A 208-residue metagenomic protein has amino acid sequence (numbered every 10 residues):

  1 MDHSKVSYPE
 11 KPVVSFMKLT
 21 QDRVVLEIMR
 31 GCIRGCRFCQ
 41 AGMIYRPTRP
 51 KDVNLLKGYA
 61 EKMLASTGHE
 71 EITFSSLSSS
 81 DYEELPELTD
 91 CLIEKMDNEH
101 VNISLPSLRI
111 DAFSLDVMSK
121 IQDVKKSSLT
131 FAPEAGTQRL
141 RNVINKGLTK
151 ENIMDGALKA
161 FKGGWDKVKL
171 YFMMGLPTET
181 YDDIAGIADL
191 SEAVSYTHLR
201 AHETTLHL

Functional and structural regions predicted by a protein language model:
S4-K162, M174, G186-D189: Radical SAM [4Fe-4S] cluster-binding motif and immediate context
T178-I184: Active-site glycine- and acidic-residue-rich loops that bind and position anionic ligands or nucleotide-like cofactors
A193-S195: Acidic, proline/serine/threonine- and glycine-rich low-complexity intrinsically disordered segments
T197-T204: Conserved small/polar residues in nucleotide/adenosyl-binding loops
